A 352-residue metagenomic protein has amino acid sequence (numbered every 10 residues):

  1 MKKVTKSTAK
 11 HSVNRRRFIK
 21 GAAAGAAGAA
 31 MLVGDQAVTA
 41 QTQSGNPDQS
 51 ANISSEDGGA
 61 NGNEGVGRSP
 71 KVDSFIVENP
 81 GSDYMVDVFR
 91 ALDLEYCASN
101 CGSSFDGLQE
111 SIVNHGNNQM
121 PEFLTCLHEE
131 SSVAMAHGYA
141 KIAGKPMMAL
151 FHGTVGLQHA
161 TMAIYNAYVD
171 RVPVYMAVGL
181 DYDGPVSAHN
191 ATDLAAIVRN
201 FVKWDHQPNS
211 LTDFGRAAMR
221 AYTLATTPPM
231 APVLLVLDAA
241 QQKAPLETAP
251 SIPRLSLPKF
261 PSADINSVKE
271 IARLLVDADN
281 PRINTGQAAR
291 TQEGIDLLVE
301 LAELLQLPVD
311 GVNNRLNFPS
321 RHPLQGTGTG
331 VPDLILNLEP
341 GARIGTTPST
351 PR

Functional and structural regions predicted by a protein language model:
K2-H11, K20-G34, T39-R352: N-terminal alpha/beta PP-like core and its mobile active-site loop of ThDP/TPP-dependent enzymes
